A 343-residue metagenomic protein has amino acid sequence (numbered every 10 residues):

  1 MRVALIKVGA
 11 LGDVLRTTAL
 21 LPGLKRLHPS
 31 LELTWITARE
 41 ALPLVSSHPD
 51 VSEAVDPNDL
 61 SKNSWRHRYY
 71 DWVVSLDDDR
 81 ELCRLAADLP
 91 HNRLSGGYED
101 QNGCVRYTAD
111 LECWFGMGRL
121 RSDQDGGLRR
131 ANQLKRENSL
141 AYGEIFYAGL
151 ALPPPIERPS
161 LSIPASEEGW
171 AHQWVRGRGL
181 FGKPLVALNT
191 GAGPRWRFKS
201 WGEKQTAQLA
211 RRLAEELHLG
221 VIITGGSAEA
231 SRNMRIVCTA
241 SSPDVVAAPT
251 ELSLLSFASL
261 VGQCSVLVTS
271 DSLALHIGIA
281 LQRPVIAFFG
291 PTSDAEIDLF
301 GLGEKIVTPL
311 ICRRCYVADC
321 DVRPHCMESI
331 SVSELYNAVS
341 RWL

Functional and structural regions predicted by a protein language model:
M1-L343: Catalytic machinery of carbohydrate-active enzymes, primarily nucleotide-sugar-dependent glycosyltransferases
